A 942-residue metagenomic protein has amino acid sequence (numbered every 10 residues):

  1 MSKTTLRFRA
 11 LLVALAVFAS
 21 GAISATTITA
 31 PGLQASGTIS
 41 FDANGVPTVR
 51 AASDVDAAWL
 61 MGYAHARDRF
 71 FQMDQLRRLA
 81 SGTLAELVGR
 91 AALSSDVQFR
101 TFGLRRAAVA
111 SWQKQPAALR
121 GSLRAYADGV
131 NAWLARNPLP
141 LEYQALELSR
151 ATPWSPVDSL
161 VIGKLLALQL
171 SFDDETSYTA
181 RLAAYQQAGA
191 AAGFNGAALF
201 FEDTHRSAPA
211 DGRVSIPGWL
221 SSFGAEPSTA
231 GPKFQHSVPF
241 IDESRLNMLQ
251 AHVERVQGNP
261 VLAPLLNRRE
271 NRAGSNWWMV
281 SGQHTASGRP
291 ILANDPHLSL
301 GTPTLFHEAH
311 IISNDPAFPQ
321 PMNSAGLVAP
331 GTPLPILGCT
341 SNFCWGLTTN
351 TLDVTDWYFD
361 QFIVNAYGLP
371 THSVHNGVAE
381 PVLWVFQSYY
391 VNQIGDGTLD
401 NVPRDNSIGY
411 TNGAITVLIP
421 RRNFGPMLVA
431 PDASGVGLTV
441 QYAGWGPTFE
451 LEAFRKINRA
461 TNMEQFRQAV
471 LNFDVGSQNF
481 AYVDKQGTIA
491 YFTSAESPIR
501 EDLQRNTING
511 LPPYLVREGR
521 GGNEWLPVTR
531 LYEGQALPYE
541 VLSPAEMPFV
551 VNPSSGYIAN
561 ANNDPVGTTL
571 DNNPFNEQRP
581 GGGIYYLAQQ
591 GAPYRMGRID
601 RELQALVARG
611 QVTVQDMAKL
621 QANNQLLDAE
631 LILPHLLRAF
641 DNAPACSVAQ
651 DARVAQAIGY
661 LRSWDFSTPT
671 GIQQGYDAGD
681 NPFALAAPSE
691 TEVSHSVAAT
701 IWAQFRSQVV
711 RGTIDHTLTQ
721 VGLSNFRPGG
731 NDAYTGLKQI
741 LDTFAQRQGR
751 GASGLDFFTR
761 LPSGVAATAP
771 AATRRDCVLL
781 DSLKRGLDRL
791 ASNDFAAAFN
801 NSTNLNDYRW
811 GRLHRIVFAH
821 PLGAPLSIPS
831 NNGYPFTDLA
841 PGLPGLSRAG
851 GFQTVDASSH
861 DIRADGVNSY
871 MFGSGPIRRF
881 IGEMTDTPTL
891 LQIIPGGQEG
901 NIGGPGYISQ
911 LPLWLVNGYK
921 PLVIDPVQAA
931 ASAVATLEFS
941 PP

Functional and structural regions predicted by a protein language model:
R9-G21: Bacterial N-terminal signal peptides
T26-I291, P296, T302-P303, N314-P316 (+3 more regions): Substrate-recognition/specificity elements adjacent to catalytic centers across diverse enzyme folds
P47, D56-A91, V97-Q98, G346-P403 (+2 more regions): Gly/Pro-rich active-site capping loops and adjacent beta-alpha segments that organize cofactor/substrate pockets
A58-L60, R106-R120, Q441, L451-I457 (+3 more regions): Second-shell loop/turn segments in exported
I311-P330, L334, G338-F343, L347-G522: Glycine- and hydrophobic-rich flexible loops that cap the catalytic core of alpha/beta enzyme folds
T355, L428, V436-L438, N472-L606 (+10 more regions): Hydrophobic alpha-helical segments
L570-Q650, R760-P942: Terminal end segments
A678-L779: Charged, long alpha-helical assembly modules
